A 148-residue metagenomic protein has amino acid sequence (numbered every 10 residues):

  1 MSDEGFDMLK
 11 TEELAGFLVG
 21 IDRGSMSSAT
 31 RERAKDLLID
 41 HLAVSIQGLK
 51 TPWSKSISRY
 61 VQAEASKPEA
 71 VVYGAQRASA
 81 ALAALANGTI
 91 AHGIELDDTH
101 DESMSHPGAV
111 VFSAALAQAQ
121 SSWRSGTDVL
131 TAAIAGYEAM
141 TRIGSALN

Functional and structural regions predicted by a protein language model:
S2-N148: N-terminal core-entry segment
